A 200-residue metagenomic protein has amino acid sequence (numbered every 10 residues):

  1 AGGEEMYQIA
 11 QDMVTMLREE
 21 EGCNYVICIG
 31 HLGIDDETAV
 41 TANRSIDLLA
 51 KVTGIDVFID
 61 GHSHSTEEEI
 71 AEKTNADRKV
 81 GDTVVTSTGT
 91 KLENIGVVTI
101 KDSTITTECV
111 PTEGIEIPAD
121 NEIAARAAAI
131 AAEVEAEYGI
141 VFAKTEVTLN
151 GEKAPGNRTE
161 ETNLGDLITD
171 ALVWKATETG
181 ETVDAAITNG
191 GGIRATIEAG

Functional and structural regions predicted by a protein language model:
A1-I9, G33-A42, T66-E67: Peri-catalytic substrate-binding/gating loops that frame the active-site cleft of hydrolases
A1-Y25, T106-E108: Binuclear metal-dependent hydrolase catalytic cores centered on His/Asp/Glu-rich metal-binding motifs
R18, Y25, D36-A50, V57 (+2 more regions): Solvent-exposed loop/linker segments at secondary-structure transitions that flank or connect catalytic domains
V26-H31, I55-T66, T86-T88: Active-site neighborhood of phospho(di)ester-bond hydrolases with catalytic His/Asp-centered motifs
T53-I55, G81-D82: Glycine-enriched alpha-helix->loop->beta-strand junction motifs that scaffold or abut catalytic
S65, L92, R194: Residue-level detector of flexible, active-site-proximal loop/helix-junction positions within diverse enzyme catalytic
E68-D77: Histidine/acidic-residue-rich catalytic or RNA/ligand-binding cores of hydrolases and nuclease-related proteins
V85-N94, I100: Phosphate/diphosphate-binding loops
